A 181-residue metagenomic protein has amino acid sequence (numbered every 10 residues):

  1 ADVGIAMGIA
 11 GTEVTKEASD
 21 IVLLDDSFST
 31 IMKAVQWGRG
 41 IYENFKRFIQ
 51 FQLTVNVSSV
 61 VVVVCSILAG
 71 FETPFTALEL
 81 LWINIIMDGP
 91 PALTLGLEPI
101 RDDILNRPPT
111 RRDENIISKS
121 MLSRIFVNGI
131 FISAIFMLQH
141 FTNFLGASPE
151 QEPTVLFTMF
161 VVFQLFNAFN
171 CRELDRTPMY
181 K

Functional and structural regions predicted by a protein language model:
A1: Acidic, divalent-metal-coordinating active-site segment for phosphoryl/phosphodiester hydrolysis, typified by short
G8-P178: Membrane-embedded transport module
K181: Mid-to-C-terminal catalytic subdomains of enzymes that bind/position adenosyl phosphate moieties or nucleic-acid
